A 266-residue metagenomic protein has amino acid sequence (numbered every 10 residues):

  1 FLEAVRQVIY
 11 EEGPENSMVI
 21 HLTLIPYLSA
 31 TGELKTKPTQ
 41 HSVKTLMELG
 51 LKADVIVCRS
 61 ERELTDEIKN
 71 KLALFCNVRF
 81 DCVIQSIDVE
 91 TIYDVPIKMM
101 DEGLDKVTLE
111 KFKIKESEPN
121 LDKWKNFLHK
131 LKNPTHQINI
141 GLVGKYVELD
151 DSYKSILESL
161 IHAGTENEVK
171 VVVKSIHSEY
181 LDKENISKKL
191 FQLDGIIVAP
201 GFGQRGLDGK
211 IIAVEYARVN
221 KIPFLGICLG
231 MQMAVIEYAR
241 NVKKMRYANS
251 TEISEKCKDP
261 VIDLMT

Functional and structural regions predicted by a protein language model:
F1-T266: N-terminal beta1-alpha1 cap of cysteine-dependent amidohydrolase-like domains
